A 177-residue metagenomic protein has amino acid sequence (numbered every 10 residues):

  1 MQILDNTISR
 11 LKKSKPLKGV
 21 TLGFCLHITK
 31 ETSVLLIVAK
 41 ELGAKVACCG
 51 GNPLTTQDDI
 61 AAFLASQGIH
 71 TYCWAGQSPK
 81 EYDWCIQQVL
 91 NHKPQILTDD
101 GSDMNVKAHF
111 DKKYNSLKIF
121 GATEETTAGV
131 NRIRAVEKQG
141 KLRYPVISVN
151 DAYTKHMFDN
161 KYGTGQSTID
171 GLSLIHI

Functional and structural regions predicted by a protein language model:
M1-H156, Y162: N-terminal ligand-binding/catalytic initiation module
G171-L172: Phosphate/ATP-binding catalytic cores across multiple sugar-kinase/actin-like superfamilies, primarily ASKHA
I175-I177: Conserved small/polar residues in nucleotide/adenosyl-binding loops
